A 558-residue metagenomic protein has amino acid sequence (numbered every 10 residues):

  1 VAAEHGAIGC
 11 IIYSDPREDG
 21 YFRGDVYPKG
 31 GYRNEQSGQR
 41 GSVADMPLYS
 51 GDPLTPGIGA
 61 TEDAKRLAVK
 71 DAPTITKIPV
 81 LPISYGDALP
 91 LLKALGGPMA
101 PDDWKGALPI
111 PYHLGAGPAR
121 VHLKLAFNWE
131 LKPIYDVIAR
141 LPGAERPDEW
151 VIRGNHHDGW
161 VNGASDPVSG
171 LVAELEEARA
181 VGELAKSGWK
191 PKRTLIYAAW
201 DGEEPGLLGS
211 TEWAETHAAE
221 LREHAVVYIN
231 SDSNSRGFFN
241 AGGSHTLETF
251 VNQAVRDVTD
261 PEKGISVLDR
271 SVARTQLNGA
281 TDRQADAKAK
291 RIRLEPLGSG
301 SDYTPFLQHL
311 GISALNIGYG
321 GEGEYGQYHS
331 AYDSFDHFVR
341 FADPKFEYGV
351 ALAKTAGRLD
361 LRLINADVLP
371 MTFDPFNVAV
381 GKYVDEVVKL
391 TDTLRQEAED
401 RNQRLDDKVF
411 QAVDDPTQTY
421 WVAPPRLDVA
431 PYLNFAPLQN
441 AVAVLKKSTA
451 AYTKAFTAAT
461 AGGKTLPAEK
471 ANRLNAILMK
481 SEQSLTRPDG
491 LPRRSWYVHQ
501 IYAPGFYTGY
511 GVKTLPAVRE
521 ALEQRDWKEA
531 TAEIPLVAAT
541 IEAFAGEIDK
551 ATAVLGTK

Functional and structural regions predicted by a protein language model:
V1, V137, R153-L207, E212 (+1 more regions): Alpha-helical metal-binding/catalytic segments enriched in His/Glu/Asp
V1-E35, A144, D148, D158-W160 (+3 more regions): A conserved hydrophobic secondary-structure block that centers on an alpha-helix together with its immediately flanking
Y13-S14, D19-Y27, K93-A94, E149-V151 (+7 more regions): Short, solvent-exposed loop/turn and secondary-structure capping segments
R33-M99, R146, G202-V339, K345-G349 (+3 more regions): Metal-dependent peptidase/peptidase-like ectodomains
S50-S165, R179, E183-S187: Soluble metallo-hydrolase cores and metallopeptidase-like ectodomains found primarily in the secretory/periplasmic
A119-L123, R153-V168, T194-A198, R236-G237 (+7 more regions): Glycine- and acidic
P467-K558: C-terminal amphipathic alpha-helical interaction region
